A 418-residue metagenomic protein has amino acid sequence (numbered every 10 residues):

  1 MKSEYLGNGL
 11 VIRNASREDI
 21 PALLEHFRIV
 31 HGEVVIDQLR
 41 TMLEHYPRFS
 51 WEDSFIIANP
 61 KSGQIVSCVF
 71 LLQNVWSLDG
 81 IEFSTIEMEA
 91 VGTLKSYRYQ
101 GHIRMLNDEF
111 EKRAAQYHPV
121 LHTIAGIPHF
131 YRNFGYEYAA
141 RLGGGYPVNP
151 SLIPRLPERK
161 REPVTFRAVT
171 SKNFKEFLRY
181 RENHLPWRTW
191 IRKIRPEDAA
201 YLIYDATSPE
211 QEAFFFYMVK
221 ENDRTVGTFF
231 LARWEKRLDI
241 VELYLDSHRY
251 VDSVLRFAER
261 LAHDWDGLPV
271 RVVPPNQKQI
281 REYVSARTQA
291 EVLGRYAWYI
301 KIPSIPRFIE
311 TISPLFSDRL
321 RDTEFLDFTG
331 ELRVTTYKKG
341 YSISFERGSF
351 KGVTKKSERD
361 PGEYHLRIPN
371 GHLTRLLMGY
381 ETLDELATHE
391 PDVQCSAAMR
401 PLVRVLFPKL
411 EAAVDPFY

Functional and structural regions predicted by a protein language model:
M1-Q73, G80-E87, R155-A199, W234-D239: Short amphipathic alpha-helix that is part of the acyltransferase structural core
H45-W51, A206-E212, R375-L377: Short loop/turn motifs at secondary-structure junctions and domain boundaries
K61-S67, L72-R167, F174-K175: Active-site-adjacent scaffolding segments
T85, E89-G126, R132-N133, A140 (+3 more regions): Acyl-donor binding region in acyl/amide transferases
L142-V241, H248-D252, R256-G267, G294 (+2 more regions): Amide-forming acyltransferase catalytic core, primarily the GNAT-like/NAT-type and related acyltransferase folds
I191, V273-R367: Intrinsically disordered, acidic Ser/Thr/Pro-rich low-complexity regulatory segments
K356-Y418: C-terminal interaction segments
